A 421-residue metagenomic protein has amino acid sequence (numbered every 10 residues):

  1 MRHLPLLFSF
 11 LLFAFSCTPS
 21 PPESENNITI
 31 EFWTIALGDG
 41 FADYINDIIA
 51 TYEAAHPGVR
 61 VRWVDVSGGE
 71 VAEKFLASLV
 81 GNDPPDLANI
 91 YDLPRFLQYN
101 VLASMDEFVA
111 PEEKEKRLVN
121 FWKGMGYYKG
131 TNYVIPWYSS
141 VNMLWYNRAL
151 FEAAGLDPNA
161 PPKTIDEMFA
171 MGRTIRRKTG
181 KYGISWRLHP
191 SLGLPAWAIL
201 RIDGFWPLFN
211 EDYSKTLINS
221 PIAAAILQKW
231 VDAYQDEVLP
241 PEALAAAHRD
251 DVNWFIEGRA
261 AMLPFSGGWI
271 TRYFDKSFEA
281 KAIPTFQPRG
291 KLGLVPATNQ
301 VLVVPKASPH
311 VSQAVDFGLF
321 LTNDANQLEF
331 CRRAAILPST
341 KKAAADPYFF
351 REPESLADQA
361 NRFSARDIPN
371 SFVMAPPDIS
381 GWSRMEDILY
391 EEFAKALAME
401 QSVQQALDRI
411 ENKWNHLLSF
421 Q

Functional and structural regions predicted by a protein language model:
N26-D39, V59-V64, D86-L87, Y133: Short, well-ordered beta-strand elements
T51-N120, Y127, A153-G155, A160-K163 (+5 more regions): Extracytoplasmic "Venus flytrap"/periplasmic binding protein-like
Y91-M143, F169, P195-L200, E279-I283 (+1 more regions): Hinge/lid segment of periplasmic solute-binding proteins
D106-V119, P161, W186, G204-A225 (+5 more regions): Short, solvent-exposed loop/beta-turn-alpha elements that line the ligand-binding surface or hinge of extracytoplasmic
Y133-W137, N142, E167-T216, A260: Extracytoplasmic/periplasmic solute-binding protein
W145-N147, A297-H310: A bilobed periplasmic-binding-protein/Venus flytrap-type ligand-binding module shared by bacterial periplasmic
M171-T174, D212-L244, F274: Glycine-centered hinge/linker elements that transmit conformational signals in sensory and ligand-binding systems
I283, R333-E391, K395, F420: Long, aromatic- and glycine/proline-rich binding clefts that accommodate carbohydrate-like moieties
